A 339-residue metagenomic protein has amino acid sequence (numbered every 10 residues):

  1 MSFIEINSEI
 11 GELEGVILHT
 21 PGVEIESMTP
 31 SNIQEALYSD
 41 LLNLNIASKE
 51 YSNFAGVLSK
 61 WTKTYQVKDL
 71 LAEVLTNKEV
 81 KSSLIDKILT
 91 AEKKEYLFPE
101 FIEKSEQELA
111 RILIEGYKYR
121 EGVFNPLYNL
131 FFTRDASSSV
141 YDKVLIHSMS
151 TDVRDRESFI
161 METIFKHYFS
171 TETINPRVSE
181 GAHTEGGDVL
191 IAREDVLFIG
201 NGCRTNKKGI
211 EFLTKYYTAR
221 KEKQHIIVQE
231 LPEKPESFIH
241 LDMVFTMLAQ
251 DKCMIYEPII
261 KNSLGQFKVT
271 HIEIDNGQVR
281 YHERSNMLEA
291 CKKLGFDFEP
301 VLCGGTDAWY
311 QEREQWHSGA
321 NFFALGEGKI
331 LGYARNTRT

Functional and structural regions predicted by a protein language model:
M1-T339: The feature marks the mature, well-folded catalytic cores of soluble enzymes
